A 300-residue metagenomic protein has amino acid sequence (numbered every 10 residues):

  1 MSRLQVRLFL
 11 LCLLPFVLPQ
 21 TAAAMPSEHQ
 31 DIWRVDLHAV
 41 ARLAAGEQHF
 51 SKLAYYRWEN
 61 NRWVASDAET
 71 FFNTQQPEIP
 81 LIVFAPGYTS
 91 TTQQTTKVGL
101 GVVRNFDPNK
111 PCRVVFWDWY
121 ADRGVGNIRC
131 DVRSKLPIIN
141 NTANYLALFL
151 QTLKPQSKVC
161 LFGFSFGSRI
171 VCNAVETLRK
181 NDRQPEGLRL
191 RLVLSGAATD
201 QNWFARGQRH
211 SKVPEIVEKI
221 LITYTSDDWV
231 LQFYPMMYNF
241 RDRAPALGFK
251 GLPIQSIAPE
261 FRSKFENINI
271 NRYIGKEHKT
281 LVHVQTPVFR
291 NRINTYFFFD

Functional and structural regions predicted by a protein language model:
M1-F9: Bacterial N-terminal signal peptides that target proteins for export
F9-P19: Bacterial N-terminal signal peptides
M25-Q75, Y88-S90, T96-Q156, E176-R191 (+1 more regions): Lipolytic serine-hydrolase domain surface
I79-P80: Alpha/beta-hydrolase fold active-site loops
V83-G87: The conserved beta1-alpha1 loop
P155-F164: Alpha/beta-hydrolase fold nucleophile elbow
G163, G167, V171: Gly/Ala-rich beta-loop-alpha elbow adjacent to hydrolase catalytic centers
